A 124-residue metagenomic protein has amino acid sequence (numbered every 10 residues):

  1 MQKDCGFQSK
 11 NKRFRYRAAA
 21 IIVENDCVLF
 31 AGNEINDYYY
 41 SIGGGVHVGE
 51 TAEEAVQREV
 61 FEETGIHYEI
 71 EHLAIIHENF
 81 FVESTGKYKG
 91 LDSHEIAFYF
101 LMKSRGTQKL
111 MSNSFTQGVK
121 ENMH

Functional and structural regions predicted by a protein language model:
M1-I21, N25, G90-L91: Acidic, metal-coordinating catalytic segment for phosphate/diphosphate chemistry, firing primarily on the Nudix
N33: Short loop/turn segments immediately following the C-termini of beta-strands
N36-Y38, Q117: Short, surface-exposed beta-strand-loop junctions and turns on beta-sheet-rich folds
Y40-G43: A short gly/proline-enriched turn/hairpin at secondary-structure junctions
V46-E69, F80-H124: Unchanged
